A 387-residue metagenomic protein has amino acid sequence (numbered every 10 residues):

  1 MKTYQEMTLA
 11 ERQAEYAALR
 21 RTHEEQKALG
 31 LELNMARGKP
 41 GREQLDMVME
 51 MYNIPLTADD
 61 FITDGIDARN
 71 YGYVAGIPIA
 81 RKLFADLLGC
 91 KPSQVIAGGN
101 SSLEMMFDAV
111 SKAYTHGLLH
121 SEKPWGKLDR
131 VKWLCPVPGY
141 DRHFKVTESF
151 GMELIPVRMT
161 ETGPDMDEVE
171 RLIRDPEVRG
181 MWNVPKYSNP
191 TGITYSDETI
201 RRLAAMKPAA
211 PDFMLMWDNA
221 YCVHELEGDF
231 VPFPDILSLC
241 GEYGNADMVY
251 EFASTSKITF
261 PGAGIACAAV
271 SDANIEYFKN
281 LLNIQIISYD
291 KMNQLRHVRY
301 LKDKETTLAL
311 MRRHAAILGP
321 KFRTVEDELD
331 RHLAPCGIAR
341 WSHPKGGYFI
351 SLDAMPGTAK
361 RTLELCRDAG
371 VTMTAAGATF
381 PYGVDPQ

Functional and structural regions predicted by a protein language model:
K2-A75, A85-D86, D368-V371: N-terminal "arm"/small-domain region of PLP-dependent enzymes with the aminotransferase-like
A14, A18-R21, I79, Y277-N280 (+1 more regions): A non-catalytic, amphipathic alpha-helix used as a structural packing/dimerization or gating element in enzyme scaffolds
A18-A28, N274-I275, K279-N280, F349-Q387: Conserved C-terminal alpha-helix-loop-beta "cap" of PLP-dependent enzymes that closes/shapes the active-site mouth
D60, I66-P211, C222-G244, A359: Conserved core of the PLP fold type I
G98, S238-G319: Conserved core segment of the aminotransferase class I/II
D218-N219: Walker B catalytic acidic pair
R312-E326, I338-D353, R367: Conserved glycine-rich beta-strand-loop-beta hairpin in the small C-terminal domain of fold type I
